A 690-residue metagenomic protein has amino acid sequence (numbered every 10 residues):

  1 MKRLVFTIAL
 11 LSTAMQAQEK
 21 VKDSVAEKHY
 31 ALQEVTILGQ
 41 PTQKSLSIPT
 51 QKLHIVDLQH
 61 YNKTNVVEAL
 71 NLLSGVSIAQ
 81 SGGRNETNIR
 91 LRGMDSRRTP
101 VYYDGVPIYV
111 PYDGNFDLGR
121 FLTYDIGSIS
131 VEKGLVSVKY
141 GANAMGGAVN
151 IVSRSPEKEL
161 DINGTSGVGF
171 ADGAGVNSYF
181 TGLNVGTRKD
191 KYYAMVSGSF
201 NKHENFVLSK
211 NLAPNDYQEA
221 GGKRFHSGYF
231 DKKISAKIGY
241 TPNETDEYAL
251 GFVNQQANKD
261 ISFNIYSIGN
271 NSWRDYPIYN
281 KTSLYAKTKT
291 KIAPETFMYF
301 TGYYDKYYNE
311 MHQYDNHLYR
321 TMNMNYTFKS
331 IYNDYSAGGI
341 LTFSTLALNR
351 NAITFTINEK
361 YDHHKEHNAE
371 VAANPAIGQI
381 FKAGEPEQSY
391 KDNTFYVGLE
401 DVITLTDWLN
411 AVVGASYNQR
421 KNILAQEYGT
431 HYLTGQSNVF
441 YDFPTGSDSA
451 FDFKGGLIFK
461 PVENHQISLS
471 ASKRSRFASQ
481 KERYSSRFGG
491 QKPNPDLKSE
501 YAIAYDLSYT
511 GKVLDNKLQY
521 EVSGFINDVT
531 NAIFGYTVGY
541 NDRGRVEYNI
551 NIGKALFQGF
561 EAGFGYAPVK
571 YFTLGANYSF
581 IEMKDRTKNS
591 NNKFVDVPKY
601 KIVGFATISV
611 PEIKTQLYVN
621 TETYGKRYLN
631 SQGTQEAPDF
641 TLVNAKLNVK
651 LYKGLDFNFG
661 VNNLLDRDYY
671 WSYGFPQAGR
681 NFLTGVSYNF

Functional and structural regions predicted by a protein language model:
Y30-H60, N88: N-terminal periplasmic "start-of-domain" segments of outer-membrane beta-barrel proteins
E34, V66-A69, T87-R90, D117-L122 (+4 more regions): N-terminal periplasmic accessory domains that precede and gate Gram-negative outer-membrane beta-barrel machines
V106-G134: Short acidic/polar hinge/loop motifs at secondary-structure boundaries that mediate gating or recognition
T165, D407, Q419-R420, F525-D528 (+2 more regions): Gram-negative outer-membrane beta-barrel transporters
G175-H203, P214-N258, N280-A293, A347-N349 (+2 more regions): Transmembrane beta-barrel wall of Gram-negative outer-membrane proteins
H203-V207, G221, F225-D231, E244-M298 (+3 more regions): Flexible loop and strand-edge segments within Gram-negative outer membrane beta-barrel domains
N258-D260, I265, K306-E310, H363-K365 (+8 more regions): Surface-exposed extracellular loop regions of Gram-negative outer-membrane beta-barrel proteins, predominantly
T327-F343, Y390, T394-G398, K492-K498 (+3 more regions): Outer membrane beta-barrel strand-and-loop segments of large Gram-negative receptors, especially TonB-dependent
